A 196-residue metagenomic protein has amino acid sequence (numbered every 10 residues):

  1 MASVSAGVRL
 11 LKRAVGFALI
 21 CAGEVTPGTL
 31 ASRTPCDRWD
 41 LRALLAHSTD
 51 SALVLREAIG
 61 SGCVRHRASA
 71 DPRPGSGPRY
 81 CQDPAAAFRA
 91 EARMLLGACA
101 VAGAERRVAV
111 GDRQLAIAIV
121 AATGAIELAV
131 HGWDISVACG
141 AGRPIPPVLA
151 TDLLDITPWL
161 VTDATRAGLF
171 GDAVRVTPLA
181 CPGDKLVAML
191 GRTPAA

Functional and structural regions predicted by a protein language model:
A2-L10, A14-I20, E24-D37, E57-P72 (+1 more regions): Structured surface interface patches that mediate subunit assembly and partner/cofactor docking
L44: Extended, alpha-helix-rich binding/interface surfaces that flank or overlap catalytic cores and mediate recognition
H47-S48: Glycine-rich loop at the start of a catalytic domain that most often binds anionic cofactors/ligands
